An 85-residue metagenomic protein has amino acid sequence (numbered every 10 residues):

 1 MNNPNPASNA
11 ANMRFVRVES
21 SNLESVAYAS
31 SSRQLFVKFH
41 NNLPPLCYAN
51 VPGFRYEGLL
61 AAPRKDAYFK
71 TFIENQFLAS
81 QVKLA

Functional and structural regions predicted by a protein language model:
M1-A85: Acidic/histidine-enriched, beta-strand-rich ligand/metal-binding domains
